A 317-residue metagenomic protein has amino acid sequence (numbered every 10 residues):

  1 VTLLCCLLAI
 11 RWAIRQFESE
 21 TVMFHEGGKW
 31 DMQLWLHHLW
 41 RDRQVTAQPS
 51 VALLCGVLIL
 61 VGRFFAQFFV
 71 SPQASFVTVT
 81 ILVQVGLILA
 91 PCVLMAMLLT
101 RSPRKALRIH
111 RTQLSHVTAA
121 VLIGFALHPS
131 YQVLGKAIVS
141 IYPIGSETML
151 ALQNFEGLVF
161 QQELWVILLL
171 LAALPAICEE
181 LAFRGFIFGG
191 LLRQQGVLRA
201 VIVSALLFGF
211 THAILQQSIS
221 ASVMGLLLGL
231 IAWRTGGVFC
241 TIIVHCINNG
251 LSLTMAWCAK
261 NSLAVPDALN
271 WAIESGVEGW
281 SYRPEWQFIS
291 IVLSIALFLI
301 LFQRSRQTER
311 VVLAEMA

Functional and structural regions predicted by a protein language model:
V1-L3, E156-A176, G276-A296: Hydrophobic alpha-helical transmembrane segments
L3-R11, L53-F65, I88-L94, G124-L127 (+1 more regions): Hydrophobic core of alpha-helical transmembrane segments in multi-pass integral membrane proteins
C5-T46, I300-A317: Junction motif at the cytosolic side of a transmembrane helix
K29-G56, P103-V133, Y282-V292, E315-A317: Interfacial transmembrane-helix boundary/kink motif in multi-pass membrane proteins
Q73-T80, R104-C178, R193: Juxtamembrane helix-loop-helix connectors linking adjacent transmembrane helices in multi-pass membrane enzymes
F76-L122, S140-P143, F298-M316: Membrane-helix interface linkers and caps
C178-V203, L230-G237: Membrane-interface helix/loop boundary segments of multi-pass membrane proteins
C246-A317: C-terminal membrane module of polytopic membrane proteins
